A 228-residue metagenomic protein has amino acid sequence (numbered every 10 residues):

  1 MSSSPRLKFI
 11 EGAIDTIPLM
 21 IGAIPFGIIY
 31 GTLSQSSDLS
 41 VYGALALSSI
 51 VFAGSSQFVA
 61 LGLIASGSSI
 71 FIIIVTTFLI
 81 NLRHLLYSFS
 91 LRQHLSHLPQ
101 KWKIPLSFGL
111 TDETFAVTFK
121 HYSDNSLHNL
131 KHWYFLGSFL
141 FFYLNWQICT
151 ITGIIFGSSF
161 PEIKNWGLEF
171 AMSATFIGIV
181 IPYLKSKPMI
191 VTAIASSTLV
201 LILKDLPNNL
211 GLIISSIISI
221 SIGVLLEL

Functional and structural regions predicted by a protein language model:
M1-V51, G62-F71, V75-T77: Helix-loop-helix hairpins and the membrane-proximal interhelical loops of multi-pass alpha-helical transport proteins
I24-I29, Y42, A53-A60, R83-L85 (+3 more regions): Transmembrane helix boundary and interhelical junction motifs in multipass membrane proteins
I28-T32, S49, V59, V117 (+5 more regions): Alpha-helical transmembrane segments of multipass membrane proteins
Q35-S36, A65, Q93-H97, I154 (+5 more regions): Transmembrane helix-loop junction
S40-G43, S69-I72, H97-W102, L130-K131 (+1 more regions): Membrane-helix interface segments
F52, S56, L79-L86, F176-V180 (+2 more regions): Alpha-helical transmembrane segments and their membrane-interface exit regions
V75-N165: Helix-loop-helix junctions within the multi-pass membrane cores of secondary transporters/permeases
N129-L206, L210-S215: Membrane-embedded alpha-helical modules
